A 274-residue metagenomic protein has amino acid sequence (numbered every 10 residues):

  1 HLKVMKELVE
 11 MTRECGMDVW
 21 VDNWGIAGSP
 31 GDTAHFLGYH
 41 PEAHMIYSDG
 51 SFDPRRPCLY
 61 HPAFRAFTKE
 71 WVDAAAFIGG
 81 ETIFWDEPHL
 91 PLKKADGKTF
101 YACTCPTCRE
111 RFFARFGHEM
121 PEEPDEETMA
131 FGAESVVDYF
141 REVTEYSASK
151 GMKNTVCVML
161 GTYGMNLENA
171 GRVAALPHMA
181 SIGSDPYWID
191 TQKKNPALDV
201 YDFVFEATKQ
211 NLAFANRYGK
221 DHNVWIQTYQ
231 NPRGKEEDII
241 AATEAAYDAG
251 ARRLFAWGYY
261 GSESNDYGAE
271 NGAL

Functional and structural regions predicted by a protein language model:
H1-L2, G50-K69, P121-V137, L160 (+3 more regions): The substrate-binding groove and active-site-proximal loops of carbohydrate-active enzymes, especially glycoside
M5, D18-I78, E122-M129, A133 (+3 more regions): Active-site-adjacent "subsite" loops/lids of carbohydrate-active enzymes
K6-G16, A76-F77, G171-P177, N211-G219 (+1 more regions): Acidic (Asp/Glu)-rich catalytic clusters
R13-V19, G79-E81, K150-N154, H178-A180 (+2 more regions): Short, well-ordered coil/turn segments that N-cap beta-strands
W20-G25, I83-P88, E127-L167, Y218-N231: Aromatic-lined carbohydrate-recognition surfaces of secreted/lumenal glycan-active proteins
A27-F52, D86-P121: Aromatic- and acidic-residue-enriched segments that line the glycan-binding/catalytic groove of carbohydrate-active
P30-G31, K93, F140-Y146, K150-D199 (+1 more regions): Substrate-binding cleft/loops of secretory-pathway carbohydrate-active enzymes
P186, N223-L274: Substrate-binding cleft of secreted/luminal carbohydrate-active enzymes
